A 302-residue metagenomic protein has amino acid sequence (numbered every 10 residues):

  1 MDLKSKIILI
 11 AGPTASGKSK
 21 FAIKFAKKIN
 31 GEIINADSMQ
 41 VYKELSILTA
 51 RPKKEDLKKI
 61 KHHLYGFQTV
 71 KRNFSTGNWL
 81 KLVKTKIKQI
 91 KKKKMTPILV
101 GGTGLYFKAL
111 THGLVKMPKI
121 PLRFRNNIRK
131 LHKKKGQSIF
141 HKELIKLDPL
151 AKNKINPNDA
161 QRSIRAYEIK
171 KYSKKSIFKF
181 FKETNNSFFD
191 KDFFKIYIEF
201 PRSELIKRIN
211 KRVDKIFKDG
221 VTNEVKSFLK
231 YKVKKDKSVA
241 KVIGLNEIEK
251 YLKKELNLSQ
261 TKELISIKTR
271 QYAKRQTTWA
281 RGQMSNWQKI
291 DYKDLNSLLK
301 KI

Functional and structural regions predicted by a protein language model:
M1-I302: Phosphate/pyrophosphate-binding catalytic cores of soluble transferases and nucleic-acid-acting enzymes
